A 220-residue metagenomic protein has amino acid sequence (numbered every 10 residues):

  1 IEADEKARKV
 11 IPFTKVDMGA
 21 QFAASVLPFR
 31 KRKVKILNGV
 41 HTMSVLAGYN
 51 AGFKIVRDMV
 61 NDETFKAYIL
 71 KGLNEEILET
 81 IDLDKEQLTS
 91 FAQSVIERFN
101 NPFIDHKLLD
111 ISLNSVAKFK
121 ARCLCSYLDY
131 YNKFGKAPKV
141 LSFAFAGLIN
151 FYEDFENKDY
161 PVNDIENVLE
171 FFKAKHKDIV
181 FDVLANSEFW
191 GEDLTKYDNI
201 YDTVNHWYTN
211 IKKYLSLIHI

Functional and structural regions predicted by a protein language model:
I1-I218: Substrate/ligand-engaging "lid" and interaction regions
